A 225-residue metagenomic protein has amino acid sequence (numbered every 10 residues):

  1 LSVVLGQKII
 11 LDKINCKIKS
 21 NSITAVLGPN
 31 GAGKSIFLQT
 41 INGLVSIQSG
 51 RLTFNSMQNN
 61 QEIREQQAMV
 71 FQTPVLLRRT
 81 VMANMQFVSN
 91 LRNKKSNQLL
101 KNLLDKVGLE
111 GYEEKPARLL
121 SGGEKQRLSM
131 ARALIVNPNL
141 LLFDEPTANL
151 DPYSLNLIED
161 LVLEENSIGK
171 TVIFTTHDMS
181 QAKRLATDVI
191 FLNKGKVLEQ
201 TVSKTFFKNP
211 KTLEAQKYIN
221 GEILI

Functional and structural regions predicted by a protein language model:
L27-P29: The feature captures the beta-strand-to-loop junction immediately N-terminal to the Walker
N42: Helix-to-loop junction immediately C-terminal to a conserved catalytic motif
N97-Y112: Conserved ABC ATPase "signature" region
P116-L120, E124: Conserved ABC ATPase signature
L141-D144: Catalytic Walker B motif of ABC-type/P-loop ATPase nucleotide-binding domains
T176-H177: H-loop/switch region of ABC-family ATPase nucleotide-binding domains
A182-R184: A short, surface-exposed alpha-helical micro-motif characterized by mixed small hydrophobic and charged/polar residues
